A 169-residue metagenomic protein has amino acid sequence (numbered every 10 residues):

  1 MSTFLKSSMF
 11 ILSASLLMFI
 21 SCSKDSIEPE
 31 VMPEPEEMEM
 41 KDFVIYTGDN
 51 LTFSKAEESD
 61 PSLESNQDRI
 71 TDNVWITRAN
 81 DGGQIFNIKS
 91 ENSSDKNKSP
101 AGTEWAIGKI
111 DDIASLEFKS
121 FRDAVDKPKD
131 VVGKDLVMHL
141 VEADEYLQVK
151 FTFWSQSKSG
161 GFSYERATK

Functional and structural regions predicted by a protein language model:
M1-M9: Bacterial N-terminal signal peptides that target proteins for export
I11-M18: Bacterial N-terminal signal peptides
F19-V44: Bacterial Sec-dependent N-terminal signal peptides
V44-K129: Surface-exposed helix/loop patches within compact recognition domains
I113-S159: Acidic, glycine-rich flexible loop segments
G160-K169: Short, surface-exposed beta-strand/strand-loop-strand elements in extracellular ectodomains
